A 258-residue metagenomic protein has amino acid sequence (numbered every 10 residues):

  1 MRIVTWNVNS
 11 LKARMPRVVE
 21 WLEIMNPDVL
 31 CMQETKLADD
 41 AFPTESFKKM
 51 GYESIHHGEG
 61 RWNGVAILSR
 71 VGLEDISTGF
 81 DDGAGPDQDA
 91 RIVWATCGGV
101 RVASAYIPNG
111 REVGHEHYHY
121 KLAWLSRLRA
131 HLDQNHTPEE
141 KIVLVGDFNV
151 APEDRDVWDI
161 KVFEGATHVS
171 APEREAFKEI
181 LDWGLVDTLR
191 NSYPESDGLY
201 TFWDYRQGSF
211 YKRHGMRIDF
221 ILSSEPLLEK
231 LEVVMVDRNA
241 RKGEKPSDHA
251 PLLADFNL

Functional and structural regions predicted by a protein language model:
M1-H56, G60-V65, P152: N-terminal, active-site-proximal structural segment of metallo-dependent hydrolase catalytic domains
M1-S10, G99-G114, V145, H249: Active-site-proximal beta-strand elements of phosphoester/diester hydrolases
E20-L22, R91-G98, R127-E140: Short amphipathic alpha-helices and their capping/turn segments at secondary-structure boundaries
T35-A38, F42-E112: Structured beta-strand-rich core segments of catalytic domains in phosphoester-bond hydrolases
M50, W124-I218: Metal-dependent phosphoesterases centered on the DNase I-like endonuclease/exonuclease/phosphatase
R61-I76, S209-E229, F256: Conserved beta strand-loop-helix elements of the APE1-like EEP
D81-G83, I107-L125, V162-G165: Surface-exposed cleft-lining segments at the edges of enzyme active sites
M235-L258: Surface polyanion/phosphate-binding segment centered on an Asp-His-Pro turn
